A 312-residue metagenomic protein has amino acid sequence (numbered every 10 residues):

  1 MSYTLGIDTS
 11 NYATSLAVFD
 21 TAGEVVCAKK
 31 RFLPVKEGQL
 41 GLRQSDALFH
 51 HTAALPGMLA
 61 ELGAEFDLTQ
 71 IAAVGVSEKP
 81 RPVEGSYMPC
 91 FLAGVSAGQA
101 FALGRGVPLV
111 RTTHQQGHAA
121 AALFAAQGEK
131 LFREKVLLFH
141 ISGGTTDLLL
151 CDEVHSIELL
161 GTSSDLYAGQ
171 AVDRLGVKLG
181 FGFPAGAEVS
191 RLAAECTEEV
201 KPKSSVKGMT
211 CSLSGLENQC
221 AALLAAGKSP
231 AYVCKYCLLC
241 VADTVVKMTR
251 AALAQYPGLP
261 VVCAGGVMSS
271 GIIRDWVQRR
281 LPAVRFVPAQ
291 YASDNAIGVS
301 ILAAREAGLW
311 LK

Functional and structural regions predicted by a protein language model:
M1-S2, V107, R111-L137, I301-L302: Conserved phosphate-binding catalytic cores of ATP/NTP-utilizing and phosphoryl-transfer enzymes
S2, T9-S10, A17, V26-A28 (+4 more regions): A short helix-loop
S10-F49, I157-L159: Short glycine-rich, Thr/Ser-proximal phosphate-binding strand/loop in the N-terminal lobe of ATP-dependent enzymes
R31, H50-E65, T244-T249: Short, well-ordered amphipathic alpha-helical segments that serve as non-catalytic structural scaffolds within diverse
A60-S96: Short beta-strand-loop/turn "lid" adjacent to the catalytic site in phosphate-handling enzymes
V76-K79, S142-G144, V262-S270: Glycine-rich beta-strand-to-loop/alpha-helix junction loops that act as flexible
H118-A122, V287-K312: Glycine-rich phosphate-binding/hydrolytic loop that grips phosphoryl groups
S190-V261, V267-A283, A304-K312: A contiguous, well-structured pocket-lining segment that forms one wall/lid of small-molecule binding clefts in soluble
